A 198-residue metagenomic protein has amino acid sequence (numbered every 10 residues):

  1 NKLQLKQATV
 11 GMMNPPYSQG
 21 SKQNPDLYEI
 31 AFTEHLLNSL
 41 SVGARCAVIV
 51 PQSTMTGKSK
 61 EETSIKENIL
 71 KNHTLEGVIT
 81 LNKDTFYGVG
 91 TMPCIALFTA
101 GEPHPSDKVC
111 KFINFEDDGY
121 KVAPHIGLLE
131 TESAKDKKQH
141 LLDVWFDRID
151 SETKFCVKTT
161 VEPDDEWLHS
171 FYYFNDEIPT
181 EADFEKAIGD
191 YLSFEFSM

Functional and structural regions predicted by a protein language model:
K2-M198: A conserved structural/catalytic subdomain of Rossmann-like adenosyl-cofactor enzymes
